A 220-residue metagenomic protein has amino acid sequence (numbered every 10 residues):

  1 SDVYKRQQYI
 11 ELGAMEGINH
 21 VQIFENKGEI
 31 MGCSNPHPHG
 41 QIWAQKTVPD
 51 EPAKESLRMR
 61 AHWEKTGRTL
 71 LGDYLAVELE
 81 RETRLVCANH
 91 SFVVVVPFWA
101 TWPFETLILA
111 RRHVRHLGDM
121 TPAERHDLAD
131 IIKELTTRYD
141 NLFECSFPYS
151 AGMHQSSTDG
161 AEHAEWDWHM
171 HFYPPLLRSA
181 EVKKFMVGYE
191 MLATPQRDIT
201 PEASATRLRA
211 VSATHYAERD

Functional and structural regions predicted by a protein language model:
S1-Y4: Short, small-residue-biased leader/transition segments that mark boundaries at the very start of proteins
R6-H20, T47-D50, L142: Secondary-structure boundary elements
E16-E29, F143-H163: A short glycine-rich, hydrophobically flanked beta-strand micro-motif that places a catalytic Asp/Glu for divalent metal
E25-G28, C33-T47, R111, W166-Y173: Histidine-centered catalytic micro-motifs
K46-V86, P174-D220: C-terminal helix-cap and adjacent tail motif
S91, P103, S146-G152, E165-H169: Active-site lining segments that contact anionic ligands and/or coordinate catalytic metals
V94-H116: Catalytic strand-loop segment that frames the active site of acyl-thioester-processing enzymes
D127-S146: Extended C-terminal subregions enriched in glycine
